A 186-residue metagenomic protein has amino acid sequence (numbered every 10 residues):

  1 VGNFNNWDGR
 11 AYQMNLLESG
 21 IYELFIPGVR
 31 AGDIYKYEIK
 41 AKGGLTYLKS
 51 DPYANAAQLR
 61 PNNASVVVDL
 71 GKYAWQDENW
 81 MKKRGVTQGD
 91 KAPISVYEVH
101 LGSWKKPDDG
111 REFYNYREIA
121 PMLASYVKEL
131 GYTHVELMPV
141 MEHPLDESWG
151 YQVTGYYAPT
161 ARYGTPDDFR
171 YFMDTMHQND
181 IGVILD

Functional and structural regions predicted by a protein language model:
V1-R10: Beta-strand-rich binding/interaction modules
G2, I26, I39, P139 (+1 more regions): Glycine-rich, histidine-containing beta strand-loop boundary motifs that form or position
Y12-I21, A41, Y151, Y157 (+1 more regions): Active-site-proximal helices and loops of the catalytic beta/alpha 8
L16-E98, S103-R111, E118: The feature marks proteins involved in alpha-glucan
K83-T87, A120-G131: Short amphipathic alpha-helices and their capping/turn segments at secondary-structure boundaries
S95-V99, V135-L137, V183-L185: Hydrophobic faces of well-ordered beta-strands that scaffold small-molecule active sites in alpha/beta enzyme cores
K106, Y114, S125-Y171: Aromatic-lined carbohydrate-binding/catalytic grooves of carbohydrate-active enzymes
P166-L185: C-terminal EAL-domain catalytic cores of bacterial cyclic di-GMP phosphodiesterases
